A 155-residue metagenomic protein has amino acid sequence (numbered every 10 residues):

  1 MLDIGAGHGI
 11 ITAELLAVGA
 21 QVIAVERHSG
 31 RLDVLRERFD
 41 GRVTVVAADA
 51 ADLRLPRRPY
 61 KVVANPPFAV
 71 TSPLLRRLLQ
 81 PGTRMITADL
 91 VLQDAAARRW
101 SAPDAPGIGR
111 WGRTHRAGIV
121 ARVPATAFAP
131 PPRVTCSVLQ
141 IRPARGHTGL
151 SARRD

Functional and structural regions predicted by a protein language model:
M1-R154: Catalytic cores of RNA-modifying enzymes
